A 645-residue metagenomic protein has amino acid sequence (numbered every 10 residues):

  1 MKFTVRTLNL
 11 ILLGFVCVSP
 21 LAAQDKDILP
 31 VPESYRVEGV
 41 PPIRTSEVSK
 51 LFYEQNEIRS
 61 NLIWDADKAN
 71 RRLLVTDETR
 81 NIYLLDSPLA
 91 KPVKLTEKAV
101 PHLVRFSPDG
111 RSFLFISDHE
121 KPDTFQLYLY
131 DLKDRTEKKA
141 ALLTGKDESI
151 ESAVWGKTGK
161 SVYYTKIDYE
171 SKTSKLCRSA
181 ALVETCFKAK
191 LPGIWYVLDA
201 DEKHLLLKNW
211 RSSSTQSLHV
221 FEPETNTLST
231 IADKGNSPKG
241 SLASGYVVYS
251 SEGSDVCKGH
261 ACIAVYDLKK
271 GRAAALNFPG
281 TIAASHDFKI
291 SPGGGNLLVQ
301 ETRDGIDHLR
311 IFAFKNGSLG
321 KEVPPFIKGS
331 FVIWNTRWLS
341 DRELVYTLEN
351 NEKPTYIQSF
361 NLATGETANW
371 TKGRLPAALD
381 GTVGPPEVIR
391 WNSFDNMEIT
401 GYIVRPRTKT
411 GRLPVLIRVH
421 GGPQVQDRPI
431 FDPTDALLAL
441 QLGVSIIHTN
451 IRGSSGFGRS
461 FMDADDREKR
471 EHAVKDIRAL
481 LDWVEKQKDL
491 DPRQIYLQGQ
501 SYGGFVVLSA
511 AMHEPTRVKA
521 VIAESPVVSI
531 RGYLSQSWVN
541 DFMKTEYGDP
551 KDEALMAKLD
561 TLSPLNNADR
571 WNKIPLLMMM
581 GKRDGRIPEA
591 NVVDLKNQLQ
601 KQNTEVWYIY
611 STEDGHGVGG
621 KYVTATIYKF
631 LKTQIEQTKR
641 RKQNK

Functional and structural regions predicted by a protein language model:
M1-L10: Bacterial N-terminal signal peptides that target proteins for export
N9-S19: Bacterial N-terminal signal peptides
L21-D25: Boundary at the C-terminal end of the N-terminal hydrophobic targeting segment
D27-R44, T76-V93, D118-A140, K160-S161 (+7 more regions): Beta-propeller blade-edge and WD-like acidic-aromatic loop motif
Y35-R59: A short helix->beta-strand "capping" segment at the edge of beta-propeller domains
E54-L74, K98-I116, L127, G145-I167 (+11 more regions): Conserved beta-propeller blade repeats
G373-S501, L534-Q536, N540: Cap/lid segment of the alpha/beta-hydrolase catalytic domain
I451-K645: Active-site-proximal cap/loop segments of hydrolase catalytic domains
